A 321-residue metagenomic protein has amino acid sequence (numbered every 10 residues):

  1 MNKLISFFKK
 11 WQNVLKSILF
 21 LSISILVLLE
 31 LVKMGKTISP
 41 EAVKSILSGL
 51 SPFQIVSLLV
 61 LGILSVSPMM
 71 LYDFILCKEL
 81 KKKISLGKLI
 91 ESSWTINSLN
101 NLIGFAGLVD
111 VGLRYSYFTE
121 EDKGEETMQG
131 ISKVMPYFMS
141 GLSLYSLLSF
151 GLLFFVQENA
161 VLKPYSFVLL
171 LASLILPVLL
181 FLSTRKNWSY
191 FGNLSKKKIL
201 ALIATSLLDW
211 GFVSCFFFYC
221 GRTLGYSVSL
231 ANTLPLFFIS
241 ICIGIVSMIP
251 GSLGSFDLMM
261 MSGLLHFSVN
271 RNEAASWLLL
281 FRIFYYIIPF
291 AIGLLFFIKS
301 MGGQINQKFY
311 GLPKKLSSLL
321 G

Functional and structural regions predicted by a protein language model:
M1-W94, Y145, F150-I245, S276-L278 (+1 more regions): Predominantly cytoplasmic-facing regulatory/coupling regions of multi-pass membrane proteins
S67-D73, F105-R114, I245-M261: Transmembrane helix boundary and interhelical junction motifs in multipass membrane proteins
K78, N101, E120, R222-T223 (+2 more regions): Transmembrane helix-loop junction
G87-E91, V109-D110, E120-P136, V269-L280: Membrane-interface alpha-helices at helix entry/exit sites of multi-pass transporters
I90-T119: Hydrophobic, aromatic-rich membrane-embedded alpha-helical segments
N97-L108, M135-L147: Mid-bilayer segments of alpha-helical transmembrane spans in multi-pass integral membrane proteins that mediate
S116-E126, P235-L236, L258-E273: Interfacial segments of multi-pass membrane proteins
